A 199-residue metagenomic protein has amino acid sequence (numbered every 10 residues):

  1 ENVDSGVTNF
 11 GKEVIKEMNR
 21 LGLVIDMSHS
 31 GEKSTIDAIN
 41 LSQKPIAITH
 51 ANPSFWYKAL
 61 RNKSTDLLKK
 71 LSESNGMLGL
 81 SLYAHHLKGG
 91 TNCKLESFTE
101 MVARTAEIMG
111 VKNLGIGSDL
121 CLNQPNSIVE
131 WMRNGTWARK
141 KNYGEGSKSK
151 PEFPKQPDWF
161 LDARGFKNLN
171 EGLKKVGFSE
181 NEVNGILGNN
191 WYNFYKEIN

Functional and structural regions predicted by a protein language model:
E1-K88, T99-I108, N113, N134-G144 (+1 more regions): Extended, charged catalytic domains and RNA/DNA-binding interfaces, predominantly in divalent-metal-using enzymes
L41, I128-V129, N193-E197: Short amphipathic alpha-helical patches
P53, L122, N193: Active-site micro-motifs of SAM-dependent methyltransferase domains
M109-W159: Short acidic/histidine-rich active-site segments
P151-N199: Mid-to-C-terminal alpha-helical segments outside catalytic/metal-binding sites
